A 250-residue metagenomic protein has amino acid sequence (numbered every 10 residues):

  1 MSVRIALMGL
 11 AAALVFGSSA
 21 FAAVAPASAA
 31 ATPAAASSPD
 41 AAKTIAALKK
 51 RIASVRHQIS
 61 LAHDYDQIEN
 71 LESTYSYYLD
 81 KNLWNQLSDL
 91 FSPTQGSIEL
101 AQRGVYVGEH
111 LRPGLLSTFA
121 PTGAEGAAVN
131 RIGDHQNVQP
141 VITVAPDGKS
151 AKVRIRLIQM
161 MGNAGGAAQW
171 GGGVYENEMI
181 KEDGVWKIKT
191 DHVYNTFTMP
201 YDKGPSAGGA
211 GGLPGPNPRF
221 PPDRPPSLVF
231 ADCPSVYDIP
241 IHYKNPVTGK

Functional and structural regions predicted by a protein language model:
M1-G9: Bacterial N-terminal signal peptides that target proteins for export
M8-S19: Bacterial N-terminal signal peptides
A20-A31: Boundary at the C-terminal end of the N-terminal hydrophobic targeting segment
A30-Y77, K81, D89: Short, low-complexity N-terminal intrinsically disordered segments enriched in polar/charged residues
W84-L157: A solvent-exposed, acidic/Ser-Thr-rich amphipathic alpha-helical stretch
H135-N137, Q169-Y175: Short, surface-exposed coil-to-beta transition loops
S150-R154, G172-P205: Short beta-strand edge/turn micro-motifs at domain boundaries
T196, P205-K250: A hydrophobic membrane-anchoring alpha-helix module
